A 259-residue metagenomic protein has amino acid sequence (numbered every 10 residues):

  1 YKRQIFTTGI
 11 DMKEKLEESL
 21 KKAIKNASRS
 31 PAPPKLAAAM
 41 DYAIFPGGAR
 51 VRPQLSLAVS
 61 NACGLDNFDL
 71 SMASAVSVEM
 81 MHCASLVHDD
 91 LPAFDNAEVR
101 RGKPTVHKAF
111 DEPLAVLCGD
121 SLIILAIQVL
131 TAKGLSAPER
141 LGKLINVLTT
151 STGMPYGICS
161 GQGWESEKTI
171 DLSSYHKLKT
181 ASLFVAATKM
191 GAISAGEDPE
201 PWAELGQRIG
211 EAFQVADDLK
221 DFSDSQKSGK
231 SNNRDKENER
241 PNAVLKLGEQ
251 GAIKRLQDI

Functional and structural regions predicted by a protein language model:
Y1-Q4: Conserved small/polar residues in nucleotide/adenosyl-binding loops
F6-K21, P33, A37: Onset of an N-terminal alpha helix
K25: Glycine-rich, acidic and aromatic/proline-enriched surface loops and short helix-turn segments that act as binding
S28: Cationic, histidine-enriched alpha-helical/coil surfaces that engage anionic ligands
P31-I259: Mg2+-dependent prenyl diphosphate-binding active-site environment of isoprenoid biosynthetic enzymes
